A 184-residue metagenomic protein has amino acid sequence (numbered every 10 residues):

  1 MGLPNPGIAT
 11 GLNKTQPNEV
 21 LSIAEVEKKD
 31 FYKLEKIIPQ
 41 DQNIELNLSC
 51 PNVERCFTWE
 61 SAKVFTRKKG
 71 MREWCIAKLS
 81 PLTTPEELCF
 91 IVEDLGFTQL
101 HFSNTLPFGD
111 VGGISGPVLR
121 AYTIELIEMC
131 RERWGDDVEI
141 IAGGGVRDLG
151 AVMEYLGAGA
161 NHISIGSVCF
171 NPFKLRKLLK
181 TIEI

Functional and structural regions predicted by a protein language model:
M1-F57: Active-site beta->alpha loop and helix N-cap motifs at the rims of alpha/beta catalytic domains
N5-N18, W59-P81, G113-A142, L178-I184: Alpha-helix-loop-beta-strand connector modules within alpha/beta enzyme cores
E19-I23, I44-L46, C75-L79, L100-F102 (+2 more regions): Hydrophobic faces of well-ordered beta-strands that scaffold small-molecule active sites in alpha/beta enzyme cores
E25-E27, C50-N52, P81-T83, N104-L106 (+2 more regions): Active-site-proximal loop/turn and secondary-structure-junction residues that shape catalytic pockets, frequently
K29-I38, L82-G96, E128-D136, I140 (+1 more regions): Catalytic cores of alpha/beta
Y32, N43-C89: Conserved beta-alpha-beta core of the PfkB/ribokinase-like small-molecule kinase fold
L48-W59, E87-D136, K174-L178: Glycine/Thr-rich beta-alpha phosphate-binding loop at enzyme active sites
L149, M153-E183: A compact, surface-exposed functional segment
